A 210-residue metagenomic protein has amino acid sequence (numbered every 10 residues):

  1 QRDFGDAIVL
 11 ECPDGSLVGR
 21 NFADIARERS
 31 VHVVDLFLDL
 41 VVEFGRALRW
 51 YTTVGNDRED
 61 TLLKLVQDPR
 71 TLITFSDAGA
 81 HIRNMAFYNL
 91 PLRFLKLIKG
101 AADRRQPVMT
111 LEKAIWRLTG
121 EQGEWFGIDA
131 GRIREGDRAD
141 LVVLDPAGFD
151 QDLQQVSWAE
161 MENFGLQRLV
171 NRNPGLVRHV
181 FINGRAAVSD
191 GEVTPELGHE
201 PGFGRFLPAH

Functional and structural regions predicted by a protein language model:
Q1-V108, A147: Active-site neighborhoods of metal-dependent hydrolases
S30, D77, L95, A114 (+4 more regions): Hydrophobic, well-ordered secondary-structure elements that form the walls of internal hydrophobic environments
L40-V41, L118, D140: A general structural motif at alpha-helix termini
E43-L48, A80-N84, E124-W125, F149-D152 (+2 more regions): Flexible loop/turn segments at secondary-structure boundaries
L48-N56, L62, M109-K113, G123-V156: Acidic, glycine-enriched loop/beta-strand segments at the rims of small-molecule binding/catalytic pockets
K64-T71, L90, V143-H199: C-terminal cap of metal-dependent C-N hydrolases
L97, A101, G120-E124, I128: Conserved helix-loop functional segments at active or binding sites
P195-H210: Short, surface-exposed, low-complexity cationic segments
